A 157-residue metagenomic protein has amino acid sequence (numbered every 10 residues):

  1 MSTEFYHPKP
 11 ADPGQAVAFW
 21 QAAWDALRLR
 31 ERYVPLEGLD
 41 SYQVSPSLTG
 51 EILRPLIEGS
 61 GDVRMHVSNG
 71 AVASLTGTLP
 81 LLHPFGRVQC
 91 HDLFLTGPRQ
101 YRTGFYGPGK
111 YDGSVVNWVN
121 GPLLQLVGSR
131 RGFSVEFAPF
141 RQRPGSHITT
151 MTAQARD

Functional and structural regions predicted by a protein language model:
M1-D157: Class I S-adenosyl-L-methionine
